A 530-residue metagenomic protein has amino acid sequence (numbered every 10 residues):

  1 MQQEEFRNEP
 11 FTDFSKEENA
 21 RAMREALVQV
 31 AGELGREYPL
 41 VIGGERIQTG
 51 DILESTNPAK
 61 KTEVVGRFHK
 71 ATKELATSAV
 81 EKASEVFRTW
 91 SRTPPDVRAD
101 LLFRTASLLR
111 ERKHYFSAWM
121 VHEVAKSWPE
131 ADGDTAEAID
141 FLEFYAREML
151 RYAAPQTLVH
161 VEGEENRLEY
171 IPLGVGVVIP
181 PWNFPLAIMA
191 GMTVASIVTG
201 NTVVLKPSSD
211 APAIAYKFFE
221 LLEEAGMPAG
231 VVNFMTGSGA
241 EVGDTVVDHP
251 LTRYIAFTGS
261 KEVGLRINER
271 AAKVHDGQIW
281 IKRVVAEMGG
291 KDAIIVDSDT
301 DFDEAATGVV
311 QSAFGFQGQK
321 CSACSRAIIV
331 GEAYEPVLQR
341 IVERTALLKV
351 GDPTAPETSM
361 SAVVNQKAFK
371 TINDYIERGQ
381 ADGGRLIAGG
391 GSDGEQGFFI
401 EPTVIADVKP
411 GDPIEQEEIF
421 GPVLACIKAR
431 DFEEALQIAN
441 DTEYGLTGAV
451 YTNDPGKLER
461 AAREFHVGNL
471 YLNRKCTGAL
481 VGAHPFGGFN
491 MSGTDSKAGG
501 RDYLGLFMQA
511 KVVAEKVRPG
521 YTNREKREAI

Functional and structural regions predicted by a protein language model:
M1-V65: Hydrophobic face of amphipathic alpha-helices that form TPR/SEL1-like repeat modules and related alpha-solenoid
T56, K60-A153: Glycine-rich loop-to-alpha-helix module at the N-terminal edge of alpha/beta enzyme cores
K60-G66, E85, S91-D96, D100 (+8 more regions): Conserved C-terminal structural/oligomerization subdomain of aldehyde/semialdehyde dehydrogenase
T62, A83, R98, M120 (+10 more regions): Residue-level signal for inorganic ion chemistry
V64-G66, A76-S78, P95-D96, S117-W119 (+13 more regions): Extended hydrophobic-aromatic, low-complexity segments
K82-T89, L101-L108, R112, W119-E123 (+15 more regions): Generic, well-ordered alpha-helical scaffold segments in large soluble proteins
V121, M149-E304, A429, D495: Rossmann-like NAD(P) dinucleotide-binding subdomain of oxidoreductase/dehydrogenase enzymes
L221, G226, D248, Y254 (+6 more regions): ALDH superfamily catalytic-core signature
